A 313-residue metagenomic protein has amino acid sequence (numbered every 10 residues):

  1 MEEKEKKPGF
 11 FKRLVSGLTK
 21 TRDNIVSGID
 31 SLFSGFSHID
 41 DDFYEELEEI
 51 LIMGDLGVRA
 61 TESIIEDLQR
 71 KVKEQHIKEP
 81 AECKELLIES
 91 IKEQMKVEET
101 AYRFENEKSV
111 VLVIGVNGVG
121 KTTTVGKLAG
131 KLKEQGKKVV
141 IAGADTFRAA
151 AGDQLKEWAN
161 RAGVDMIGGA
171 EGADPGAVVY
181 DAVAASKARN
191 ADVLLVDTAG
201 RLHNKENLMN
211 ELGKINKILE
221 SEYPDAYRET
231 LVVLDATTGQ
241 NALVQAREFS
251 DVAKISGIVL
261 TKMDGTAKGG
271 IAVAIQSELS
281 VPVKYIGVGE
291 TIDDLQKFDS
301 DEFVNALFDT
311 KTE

Functional and structural regions predicted by a protein language model:
M1-T100, N106-V113, G130, E134-V139 (+2 more regions): Non-catalytic terminal/linker segments enriched in charged/polar, low-complexity residues
K92-M95, T100-E313: P-loop/Walker A NTP-binding module and the surrounding RecA-like catalytic core of P-loop NTPases
